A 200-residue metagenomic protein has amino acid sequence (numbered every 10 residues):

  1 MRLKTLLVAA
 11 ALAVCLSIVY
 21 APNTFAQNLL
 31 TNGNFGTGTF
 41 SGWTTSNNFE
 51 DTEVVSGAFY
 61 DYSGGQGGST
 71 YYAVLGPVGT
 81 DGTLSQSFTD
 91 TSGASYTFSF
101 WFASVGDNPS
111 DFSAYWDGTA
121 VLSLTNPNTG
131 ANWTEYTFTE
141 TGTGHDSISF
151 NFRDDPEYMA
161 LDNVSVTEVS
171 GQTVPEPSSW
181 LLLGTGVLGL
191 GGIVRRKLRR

Functional and structural regions predicted by a protein language model:
Y20-A26: Sec/Tat signal peptide C-region and signal peptidase I cleavage site
F35, G82-D107, F138, I148 (+1 more regions): Extra-cytoplasmic beta-strand recognition segments
G36-Y72: Extracellular glycan-recognition surfaces and repeat-rich motifs
Y71-T83, N126-T129: Extracellular beta-rich ligand/substrate-recognition surface
D107-W116: Beta-strand acidic-aromatic groove motif in beta-rich domains, primarily in extracellular
G118-H145: Extracellular carbohydrate recognition and processing domains and analogous Trp-centered ligand-binding platforms
F150-E157: Short beta-strand-plus-loop segments that form exposed binding edges in beta-rich domains
P175-R195: A short, hydrophobic C-terminal helix/tail in secreted or cell-surface proteins
